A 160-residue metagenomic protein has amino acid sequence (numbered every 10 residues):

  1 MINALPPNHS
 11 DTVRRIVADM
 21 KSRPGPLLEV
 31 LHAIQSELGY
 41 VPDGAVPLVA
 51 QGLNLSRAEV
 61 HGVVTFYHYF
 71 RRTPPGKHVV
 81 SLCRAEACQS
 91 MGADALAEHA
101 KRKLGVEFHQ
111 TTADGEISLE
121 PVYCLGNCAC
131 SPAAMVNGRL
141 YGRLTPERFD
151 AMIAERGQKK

Functional and structural regions predicted by a protein language model:
M1-K160: Signature of N-terminal electron-transfer/Fe-S-associated modules in redox systems
